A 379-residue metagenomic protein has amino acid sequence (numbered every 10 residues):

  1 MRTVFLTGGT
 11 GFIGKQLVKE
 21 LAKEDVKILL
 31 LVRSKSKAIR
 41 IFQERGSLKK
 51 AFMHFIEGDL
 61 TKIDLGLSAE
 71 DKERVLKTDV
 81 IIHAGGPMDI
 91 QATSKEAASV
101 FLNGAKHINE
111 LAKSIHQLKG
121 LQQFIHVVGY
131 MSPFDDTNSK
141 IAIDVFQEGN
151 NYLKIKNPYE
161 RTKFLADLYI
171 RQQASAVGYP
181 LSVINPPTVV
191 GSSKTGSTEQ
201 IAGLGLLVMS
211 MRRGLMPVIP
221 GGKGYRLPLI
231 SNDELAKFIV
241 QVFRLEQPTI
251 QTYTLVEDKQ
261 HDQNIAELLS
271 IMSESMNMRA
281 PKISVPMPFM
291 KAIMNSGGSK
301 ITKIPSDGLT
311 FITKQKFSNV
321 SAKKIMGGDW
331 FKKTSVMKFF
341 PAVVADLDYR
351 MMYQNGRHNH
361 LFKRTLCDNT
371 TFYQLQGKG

Functional and structural regions predicted by a protein language model:
V4-D25: N-terminal Rossmann NAD(P)H-binding glycine-rich loop of SDR-like oxidoreductase domains
L29-F52, L60, G66: Glycine-rich phosphate-binding loop and adjoining beta1-alpha1-beta2 segment of Rossmann-like nucleotide-binding folds
K49, M53-G104: NAD(P)H-binding glycine-rich loop region in Rossmannoid oxidoreductase-like domains and their noncatalytic homologs
H83, Q91, N103-P158, S182: Conserved Rossmann-fold NAD(P)-dependent oxidoreductase catalytic core, especially the SDR/UDP-sugar
K140, Q172-R226, N232-E234: NAD(P)-dependent short-chain dehydrogenase/reductase
L153-S182: Active-site Tyr-X1-5-Lys
N232, E267, K291-D329: Conserved C-terminal active-site "lid" loop/helix of NAD(P)H-dependent oxidoreductases that clamps the redox cofactor
F238-P305, S335, F340-G379: Mid/C-terminal beta-alpha module of Rossmann-like enzyme folds, strongest in SDR-family dehydrogenases/epimerases
